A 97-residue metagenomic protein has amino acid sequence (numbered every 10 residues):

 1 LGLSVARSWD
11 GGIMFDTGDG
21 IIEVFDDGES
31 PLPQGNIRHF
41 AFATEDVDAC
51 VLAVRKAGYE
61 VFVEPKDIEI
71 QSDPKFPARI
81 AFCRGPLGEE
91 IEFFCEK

Functional and structural regions predicted by a protein language model:
L1, V54, G88: Conserved active-site tyrosine of GNAT-family acetyltransferases
L1-I22, A49: Core segments of cupin and vicinal oxygen chelate
V5, I13-M14, P31-L32, S72-D73: Short secondary-structure boundary/capping segments
I13-D16, L32-A57, R79-R84: Vicinal oxygen chelate
I21-V24, L32, E89: Short, charged/polar, Gly/Pro-enriched secondary-structure boundary elements
A57-K97: Vicinal oxygen chelate
